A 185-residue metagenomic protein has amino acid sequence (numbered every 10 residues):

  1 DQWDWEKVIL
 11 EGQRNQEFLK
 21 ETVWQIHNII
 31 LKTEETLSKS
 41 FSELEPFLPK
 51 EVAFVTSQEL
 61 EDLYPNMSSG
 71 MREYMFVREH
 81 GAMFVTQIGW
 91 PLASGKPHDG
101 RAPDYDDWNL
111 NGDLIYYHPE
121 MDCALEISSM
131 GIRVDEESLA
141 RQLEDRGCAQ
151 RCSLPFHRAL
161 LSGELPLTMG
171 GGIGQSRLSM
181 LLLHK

Functional and structural regions predicted by a protein language model:
D1-L10, H157-R158: Residues forming anionic-ligand binding surfaces in small-molecule and nucleic-acid pockets of primarily soluble enzymes
W3-W5, W24, W90, W108: A residue-identity detector for tryptophan
I9-E17: Inter-helical turn/loop segments and adjacent helix faces that build the functional surface of alpha-helical bundle
F18-E21, K39-L44, E120, G163-E164: Low-complexity, flexible helical/coil segments
F18-E21, Q25-T36: Compact, glycine/acidic-enriched structural inserts
L31-M67: Alpha-helical scaffold segments that mediate packing/assembly in large oligomeric complexes
S57-K185: A translation/RNA-centric and nucleic-acid-associated enzymatic feature enriched in Class II aminoacyl-tRNA synthetases
